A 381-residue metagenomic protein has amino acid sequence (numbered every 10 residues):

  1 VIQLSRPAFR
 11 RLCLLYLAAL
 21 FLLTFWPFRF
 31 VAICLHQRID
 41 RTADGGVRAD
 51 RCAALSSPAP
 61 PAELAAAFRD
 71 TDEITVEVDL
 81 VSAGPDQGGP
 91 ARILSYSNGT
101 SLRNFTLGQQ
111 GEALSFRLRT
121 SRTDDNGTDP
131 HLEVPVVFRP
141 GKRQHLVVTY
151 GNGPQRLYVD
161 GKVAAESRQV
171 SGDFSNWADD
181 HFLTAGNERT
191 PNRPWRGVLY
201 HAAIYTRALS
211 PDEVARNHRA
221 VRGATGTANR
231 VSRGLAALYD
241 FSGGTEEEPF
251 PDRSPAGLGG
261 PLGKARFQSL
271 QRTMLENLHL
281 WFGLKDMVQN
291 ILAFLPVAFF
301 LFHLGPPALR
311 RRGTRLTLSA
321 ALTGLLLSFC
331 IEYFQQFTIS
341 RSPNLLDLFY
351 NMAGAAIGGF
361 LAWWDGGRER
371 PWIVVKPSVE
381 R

Functional and structural regions predicted by a protein language model:
V1-S5, P307-L316, E369-R381: Membrane-interfacial, low-structure loops and terminal tails that flank and connect transmembrane helices in multi-pass
I2-Q289: Extracellular glycan-associated modules
L12-C13, E73, D286-M287, I291 (+3 more regions): Residue-level signature of transmembrane alpha-helical entry/exit and packing/kink sites in multi-pass membrane
G161, P307-L326: Internal alpha-helical transmembrane segments of multi-pass membrane proteins
Y205, L301-L309, L361-G366: Structural signal for the C-terminal ends of transmembrane alpha-helices and the immediately following loop
L275-D286, L309-R312, L316, Q335 (+2 more regions): Membrane-helix interfacial "entry" motifs
W281-F300, L345-A356: Membrane-interface loop-to-helix entry segments
L325-A356: Interfacial helix-loop-helix junctions of multi-pass membrane proteins
